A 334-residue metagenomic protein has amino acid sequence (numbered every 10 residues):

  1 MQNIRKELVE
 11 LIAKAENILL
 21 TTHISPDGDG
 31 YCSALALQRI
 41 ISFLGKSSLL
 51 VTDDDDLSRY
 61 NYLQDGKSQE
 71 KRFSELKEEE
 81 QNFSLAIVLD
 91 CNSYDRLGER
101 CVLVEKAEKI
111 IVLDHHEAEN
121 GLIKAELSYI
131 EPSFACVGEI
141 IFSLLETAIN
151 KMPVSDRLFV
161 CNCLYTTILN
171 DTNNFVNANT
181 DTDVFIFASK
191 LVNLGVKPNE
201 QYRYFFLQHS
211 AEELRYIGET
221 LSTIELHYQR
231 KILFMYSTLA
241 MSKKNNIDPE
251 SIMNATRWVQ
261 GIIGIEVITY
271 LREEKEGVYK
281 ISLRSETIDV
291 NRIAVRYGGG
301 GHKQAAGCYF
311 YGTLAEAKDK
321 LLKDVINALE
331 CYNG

Functional and structural regions predicted by a protein language model:
M1-K6, C101-I111, S133-I141: An acidic intrinsically disordered interaction segment
Q2-E7, C91-S93, A148-K151: Short, motif-level signal for alpha-helix interfacial/capping segments enriched in acidic residues and aromatics/proline
Q2-I24, G30-Q64, K71, L76-L85 (+2 more regions): Hydrophobic helix-and-loop "lid/oligomerization" segment in the mid-to-C-terminal part of catalytic domains
N17-I18, V104, V160-N162: Short hydrophobic "helix-edge" motifs at membrane interfaces and signal-peptide entry regions
C32, N61-Q64, R100, L122-A125 (+1 more regions): Short acidic, glycine/serine/threonine-rich loops at helix termini
A36-Q38, L103-K106, Y129, I186: Glycine-rich, phosphate-binding/catalytic loops in enzymes
K67-L127: Active-site cofactor/cluster-binding pocket
H115-F187: Short alpha-helices
